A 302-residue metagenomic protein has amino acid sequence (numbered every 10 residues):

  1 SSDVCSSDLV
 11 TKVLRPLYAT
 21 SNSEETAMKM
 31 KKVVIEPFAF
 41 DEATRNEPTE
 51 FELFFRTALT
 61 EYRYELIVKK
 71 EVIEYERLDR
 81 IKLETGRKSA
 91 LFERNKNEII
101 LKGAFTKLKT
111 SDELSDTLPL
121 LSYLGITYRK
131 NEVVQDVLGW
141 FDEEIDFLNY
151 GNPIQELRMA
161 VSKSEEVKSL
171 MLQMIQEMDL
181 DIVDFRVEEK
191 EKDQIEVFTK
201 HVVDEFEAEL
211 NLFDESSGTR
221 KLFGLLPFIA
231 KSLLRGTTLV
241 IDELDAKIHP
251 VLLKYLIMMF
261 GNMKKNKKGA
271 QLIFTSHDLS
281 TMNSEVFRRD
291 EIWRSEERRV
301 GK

Functional and structural regions predicted by a protein language model:
S1, K190-A230, L234-V251: Conserved ABC ATPase signature
V4-S6, G301: Short, small-residue-biased leader/transition segments that mark boundaries at the very start of proteins
L9-A27, L234, F260-K267: Post-Walker A helix-loop "phosphate-sensing" segment adjacent to the P-loop in P-loop NTPases
P16-A19, S23-N46, F55-A58, V68: Short N-terminal edge-element motif at the start of the domain
P48-E50: Generic hydrophobic transmembrane alpha-helix motif, especially the helices
E52, R56-E191: Electropositive, glycine-dotted interaction segments that contact anionic polymers or phosphate-rich ligands
M258-K302: C-terminal lobe/lid and adjacent interdomain/linker elements of RecA-like ASCE P-loop ATPase modules
